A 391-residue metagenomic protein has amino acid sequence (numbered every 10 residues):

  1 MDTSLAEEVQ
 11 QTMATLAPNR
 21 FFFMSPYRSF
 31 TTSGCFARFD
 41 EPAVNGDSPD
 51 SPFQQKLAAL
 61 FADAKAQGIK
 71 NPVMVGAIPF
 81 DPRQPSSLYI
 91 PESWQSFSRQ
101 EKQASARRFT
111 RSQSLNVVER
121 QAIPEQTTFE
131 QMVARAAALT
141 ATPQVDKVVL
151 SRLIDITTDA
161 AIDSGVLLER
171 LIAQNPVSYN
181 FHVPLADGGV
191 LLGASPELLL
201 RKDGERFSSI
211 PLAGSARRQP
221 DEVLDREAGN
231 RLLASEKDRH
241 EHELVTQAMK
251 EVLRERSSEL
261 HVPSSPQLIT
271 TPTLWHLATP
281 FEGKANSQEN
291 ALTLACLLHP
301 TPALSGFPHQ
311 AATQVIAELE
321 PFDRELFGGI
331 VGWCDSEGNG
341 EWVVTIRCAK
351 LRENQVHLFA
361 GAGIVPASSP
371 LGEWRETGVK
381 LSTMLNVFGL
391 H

Functional and structural regions predicted by a protein language model:
M1-P52, I156-A161: Short Lys/Arg-enriched alpha/beta "domain-start" segment
N19, P72-I78, V148, N180-V183 (+1 more regions): A short glycine-rich, hydrophobically flanked beta-strand micro-motif that places a catalytic Asp/Glu for divalent metal
F23-F39, T157-H240, L244, S257-L260 (+1 more regions): An anion-binding catalytic pocket shared by soluble metabolic enzymes
T32-G34, F39-E41, Q95-T127, V133-A134 (+3 more regions): Contiguous alpha-helical scaffold segments within structured protein domains that host functional hotspots
P49-T158, I162-D163, S258: Non-catalytic accessory segments adjacent to catalytic cores
G76, P143, L200, Q247 (+3 more regions): A residue-level signal for conserved active-site and pocket-lining positions in enzyme catalytic cores
L153-I154, L185-L191, M249-E251, P266-T273 (+1 more regions): A glycine-rich phosphate-binding loop feature that marks nucleotide/adenosyl-phosphate handling sites
P280-H391: Conserved hydrophobic core element of enzyme catalytic domains
